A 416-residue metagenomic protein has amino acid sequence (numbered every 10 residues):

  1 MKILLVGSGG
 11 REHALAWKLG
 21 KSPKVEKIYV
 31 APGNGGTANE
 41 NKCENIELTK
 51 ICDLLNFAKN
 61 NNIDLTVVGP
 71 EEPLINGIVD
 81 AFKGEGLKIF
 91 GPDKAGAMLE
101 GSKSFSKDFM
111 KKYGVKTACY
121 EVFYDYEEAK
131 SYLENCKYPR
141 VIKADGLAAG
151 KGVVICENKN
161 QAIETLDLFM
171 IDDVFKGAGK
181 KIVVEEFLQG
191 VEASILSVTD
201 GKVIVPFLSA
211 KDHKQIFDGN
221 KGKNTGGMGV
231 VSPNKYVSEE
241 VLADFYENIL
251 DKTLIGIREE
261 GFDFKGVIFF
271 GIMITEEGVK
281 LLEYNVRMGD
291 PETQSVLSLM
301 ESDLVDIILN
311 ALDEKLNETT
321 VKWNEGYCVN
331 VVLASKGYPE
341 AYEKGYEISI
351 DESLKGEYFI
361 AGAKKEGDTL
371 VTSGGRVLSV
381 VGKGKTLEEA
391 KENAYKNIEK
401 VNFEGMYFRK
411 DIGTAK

Functional and structural regions predicted by a protein language model:
M1-K94: ATP-binding N-terminal substructure of ATP-dependent carboxylate-amine bond-forming enzymes
L4-L5, G101-K181, K235, E239-D251: Active-site nucleotide/adenylate-binding loops and adjacent lid/helix of ATP-dependent enzymes
K21, A38-N39, F90, K112-G114 (+12 more regions): Solvent-exposed alpha-helices and their adjacent loops that cap or buttress functional pockets in soluble metabolic
A38-N41, N56, M98-S104, F217-D218: Short, charged, surface-exposed secondary-structure boundary motifs
V153-T293: Internal nucleotide-binding/catalytic subdomain
Y246-I268, N285-L354, E366: Active-site "cap" helix and flanking loop/linker of ATP-utilizing ligase/carboxylase catalytic domains
K365-D368, T372-K416: Generic C-terminus detector
